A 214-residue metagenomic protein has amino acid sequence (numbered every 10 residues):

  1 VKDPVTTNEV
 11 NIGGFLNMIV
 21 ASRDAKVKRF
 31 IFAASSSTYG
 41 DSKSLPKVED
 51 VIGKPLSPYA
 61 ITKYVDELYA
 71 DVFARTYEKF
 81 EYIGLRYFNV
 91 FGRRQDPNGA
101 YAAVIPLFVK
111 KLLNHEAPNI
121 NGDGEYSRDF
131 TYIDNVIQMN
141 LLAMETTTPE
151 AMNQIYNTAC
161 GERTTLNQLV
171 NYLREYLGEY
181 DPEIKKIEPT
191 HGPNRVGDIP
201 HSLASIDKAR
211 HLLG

Functional and structural regions predicted by a protein language model:
V1-V90, Y172: N-terminal Rossmann-like NAD(P)+-binding domain of SDR-like oxidoreductases, especially those catalyzing
F15-L16, Y64-D71, P106-V109, I137-Q138 (+1 more regions): Conserved active-site helix of classical SDR/Rossmann-fold NAD(P)-dependent CH-OH oxidoreductases
T38-Y39, V90-G92, T131, V136: Conserved sequence/active-site signature of Rossmann-fold short-chain dehydrogenase/reductase
L45-K54, A103, T190-P193, D207-K208: Short glycine/proline- and charge-enriched loop/turn segments that cap or connect secondary-structure elements
P58, D66, Y101, L166 (+1 more regions): Conserved donor sugar-nucleotide recognition element shared by glycan-biosynthetic enzymes
P97, A103-V104: Conserved catalytic loops of nucleotide-sugar-dependent glycosyltransferases that act on lipid-linked
L113-G214: C-terminal substrate-binding subdomain of Rossmann-fold SDR/epimerase-dehydratase oxidoreductases
